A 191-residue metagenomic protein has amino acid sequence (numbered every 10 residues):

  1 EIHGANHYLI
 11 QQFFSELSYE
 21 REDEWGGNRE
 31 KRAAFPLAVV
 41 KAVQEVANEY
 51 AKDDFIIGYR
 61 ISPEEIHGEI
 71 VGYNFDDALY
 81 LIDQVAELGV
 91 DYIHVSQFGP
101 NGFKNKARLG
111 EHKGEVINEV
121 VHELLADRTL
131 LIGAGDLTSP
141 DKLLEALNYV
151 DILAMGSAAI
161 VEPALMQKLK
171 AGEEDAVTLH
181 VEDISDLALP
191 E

Functional and structural regions predicted by a protein language model:
E1-E191: Flavin-dependent oxidoreductase catalytic cores
